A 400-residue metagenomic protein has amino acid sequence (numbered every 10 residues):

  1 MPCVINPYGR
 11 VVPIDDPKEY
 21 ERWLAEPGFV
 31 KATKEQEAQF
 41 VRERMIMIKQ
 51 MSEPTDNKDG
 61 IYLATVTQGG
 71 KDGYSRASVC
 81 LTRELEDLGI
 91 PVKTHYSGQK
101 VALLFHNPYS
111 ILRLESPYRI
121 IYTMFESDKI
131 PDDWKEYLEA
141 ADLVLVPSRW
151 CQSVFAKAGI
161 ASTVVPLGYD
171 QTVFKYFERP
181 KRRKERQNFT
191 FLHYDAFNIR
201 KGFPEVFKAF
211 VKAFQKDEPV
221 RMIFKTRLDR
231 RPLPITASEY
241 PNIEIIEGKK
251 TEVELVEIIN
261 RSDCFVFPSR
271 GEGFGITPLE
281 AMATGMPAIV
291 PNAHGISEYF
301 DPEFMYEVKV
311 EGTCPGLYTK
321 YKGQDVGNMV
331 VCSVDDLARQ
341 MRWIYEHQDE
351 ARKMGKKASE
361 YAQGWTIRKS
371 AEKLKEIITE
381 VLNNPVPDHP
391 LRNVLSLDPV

Functional and structural regions predicted by a protein language model:
R44-V101, F105-H106, R368: N-terminal pre-catalytic "stem/leader" segment of glycosyltransferase-like enzymes
V79, R83-K157, V253-E254: Extended catalytic core of nucleotide-activated donor transferases of GT-like folds
D132-D133, Y169-R183: Acidic anion/phosphate-binding donor-loop and adjacent secondary structure in glycosyltransferase catalytic cores
R183-K201, F207-F210, M222-I223: Conserved donor-binding/catalytic core segment of Leloir-type glycosyltransferases
P232-V256, C264: Nucleotide-activated donor-binding/catalytic signature segment of Leloir-type glycosyltransferases, i.e., the conserved
R270: Aromatic "clamp/platform" in nucleotide-sugar-dependent glycosyltransferases that forms part of the donor/acceptor
P287-V290, Y306-K309: Short hydrophobic beta-strand element within catalytic cores of glycosyltransferases and related nucleotide-activated
D336, W343, E350-G364: A short, well-ordered alpha-helix in the C-terminal region of glycosyltransferases
